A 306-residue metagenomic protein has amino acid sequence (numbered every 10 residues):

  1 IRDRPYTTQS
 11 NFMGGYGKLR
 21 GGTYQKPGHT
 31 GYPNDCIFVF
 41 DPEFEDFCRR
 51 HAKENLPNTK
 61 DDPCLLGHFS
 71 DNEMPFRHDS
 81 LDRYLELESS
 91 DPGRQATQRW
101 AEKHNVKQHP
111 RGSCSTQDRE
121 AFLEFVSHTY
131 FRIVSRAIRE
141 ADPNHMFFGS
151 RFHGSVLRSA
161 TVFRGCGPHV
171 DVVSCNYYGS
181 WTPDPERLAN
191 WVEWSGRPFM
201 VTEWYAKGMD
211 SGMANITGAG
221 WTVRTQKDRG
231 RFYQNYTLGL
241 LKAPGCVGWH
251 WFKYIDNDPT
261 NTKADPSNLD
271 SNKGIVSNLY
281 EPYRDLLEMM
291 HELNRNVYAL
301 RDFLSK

Functional and structural regions predicted by a protein language model:
R2-V173, G179-P183, V192-R197, G208-S211: Active-site mouth of glycoside hydrolases
S10, R151, N176, E203 (+2 more regions): Residues at the C-termini of beta-strands that transition into short coil/loop
R20, Y84-Q98, F252-K306: Aromatic-rich peripheral "rim/lid" segments of glycoside hydrolase catalytic domains that contact and position glycan
L65-G67, D71-N72, W204, G218-V276: Substrate-binding cleft of secreted/luminal carbohydrate-active enzymes
R99-A101, G179-S180, W204-G208, G230-N235 (+2 more regions): Short C-terminal domain-edge/linker segments immediately following a structured domain
F147-G149, F199, V247-W251: Acidic/polar loop patches that form or flank catalytic/metal-binding clefts of enzymes that bind anionic ligands
F199-D210, A214-A219: Active-site core of glycosidic bond-cleaving carbohydrate-active enzymes
